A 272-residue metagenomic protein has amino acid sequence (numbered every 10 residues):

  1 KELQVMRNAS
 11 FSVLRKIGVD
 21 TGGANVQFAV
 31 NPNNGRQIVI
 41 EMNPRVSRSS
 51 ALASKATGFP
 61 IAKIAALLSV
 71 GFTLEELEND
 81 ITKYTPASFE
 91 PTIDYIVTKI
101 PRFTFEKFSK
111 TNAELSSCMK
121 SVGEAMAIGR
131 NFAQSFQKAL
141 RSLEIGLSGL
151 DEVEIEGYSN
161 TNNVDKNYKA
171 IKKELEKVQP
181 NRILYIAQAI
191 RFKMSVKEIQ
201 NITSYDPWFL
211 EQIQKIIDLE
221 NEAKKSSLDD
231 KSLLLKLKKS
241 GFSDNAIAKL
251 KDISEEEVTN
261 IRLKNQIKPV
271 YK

Functional and structural regions predicted by a protein language model:
K1-L233, S240-G241, N265, P269: ATP-dependent carboxylate activation and anion-phosphoryl transfer catalytic cores that bind Mg-ATP to form
L233, N245-K272: C-terminal amphipathic alpha-helical interaction region
